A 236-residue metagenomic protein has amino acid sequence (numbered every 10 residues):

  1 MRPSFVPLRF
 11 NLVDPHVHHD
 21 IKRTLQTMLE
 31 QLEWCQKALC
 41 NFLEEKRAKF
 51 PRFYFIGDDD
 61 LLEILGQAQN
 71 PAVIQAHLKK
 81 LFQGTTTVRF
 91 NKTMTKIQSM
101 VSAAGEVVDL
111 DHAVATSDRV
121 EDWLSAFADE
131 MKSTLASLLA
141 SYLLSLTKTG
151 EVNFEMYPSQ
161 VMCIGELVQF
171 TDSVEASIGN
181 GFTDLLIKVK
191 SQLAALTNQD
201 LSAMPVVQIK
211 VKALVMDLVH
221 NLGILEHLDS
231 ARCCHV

Functional and structural regions predicted by a protein language model:
M1-Q31: Extended, well-ordered alpha-helical scaffold/bundle regions in very large, multi-domain proteins
R2-F5, R9, L43, A68 (+3 more regions): Helix-turn/linker elements and helix-coil junctions of extended alpha-helical scaffolds
L12, L32-T85: Amphipathic alpha-helical packing elements
P15-D20, K46-R47, D59-L62, N198-S202: Short interface patches used for recognition in eukaryotic signaling and trafficking proteins
H18, L39, E44-R47, Q208-K210 (+1 more regions): Residue-level detector of functional hotspots within protein domains
H19, R23-T27, A48, Y54 (+5 more regions): N-terminal catalytic cores of large hydrolase enzymes
L25, L29-L32, Q36-L39, L124 (+1 more regions): Long amphipathic alpha-helices with heptad-repeat character, especially coiled-coil-forming segments used
Q75, K79-V236: Extended, charged/polar low-complexity intrinsically disordered regions
